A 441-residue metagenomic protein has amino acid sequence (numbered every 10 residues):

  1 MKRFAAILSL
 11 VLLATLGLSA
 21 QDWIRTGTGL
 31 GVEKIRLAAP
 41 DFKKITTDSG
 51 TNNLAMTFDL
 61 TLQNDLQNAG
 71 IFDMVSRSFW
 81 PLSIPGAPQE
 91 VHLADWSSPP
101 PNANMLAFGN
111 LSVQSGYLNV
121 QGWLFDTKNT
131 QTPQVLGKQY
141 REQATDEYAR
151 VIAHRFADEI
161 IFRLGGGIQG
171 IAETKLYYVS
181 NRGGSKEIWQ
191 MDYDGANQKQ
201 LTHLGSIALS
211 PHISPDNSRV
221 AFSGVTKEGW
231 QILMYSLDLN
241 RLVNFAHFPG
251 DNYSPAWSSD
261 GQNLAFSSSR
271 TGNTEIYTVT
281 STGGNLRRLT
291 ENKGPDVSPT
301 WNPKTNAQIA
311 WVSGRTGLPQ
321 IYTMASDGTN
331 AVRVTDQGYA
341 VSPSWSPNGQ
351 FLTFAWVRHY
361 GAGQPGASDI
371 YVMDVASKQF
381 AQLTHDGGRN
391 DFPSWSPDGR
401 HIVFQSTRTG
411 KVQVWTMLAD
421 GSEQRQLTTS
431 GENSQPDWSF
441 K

Functional and structural regions predicted by a protein language model:
D22-W23, A87-E159: Amphipathic beta-strand/beta-sheet edge segments enriched in Tyr/Trp
T28-A94, N110-L111: Short beta-strand->alpha-helix linker/helix-N-cap micro-motif that forms a surface specificity/interaction loop
I171-A172, P215-D216, S259-D260, P303-T305 (+3 more regions): Residue-level detector of Asp-centered blade-edge/turn motifs that repeat once per structural unit in beta-propeller
L176, V220, G261-A265, Q308-I309 (+2 more regions): Hydrophobic beta-strand positions that form the internal "hydrophobic ladder" of WD40/Gbeta-like beta-propeller blades
S180-E187, G205-S206, S223-I232, A246-D251 (+11 more regions): A flexible loop/linker signature enriched in serine peptidases of the S9 family
D192-A196, S236-N240, T280-G284, A325-T329 (+2 more regions): Short loop/turn segments that connect beta-strands within beta-propeller blades
V412-M417, G421-K441: Blade-level signature of beta-propeller repeat domains, shared across WD40, Kelch, NHL, RCC1 and BNR/Asp-box propellers
